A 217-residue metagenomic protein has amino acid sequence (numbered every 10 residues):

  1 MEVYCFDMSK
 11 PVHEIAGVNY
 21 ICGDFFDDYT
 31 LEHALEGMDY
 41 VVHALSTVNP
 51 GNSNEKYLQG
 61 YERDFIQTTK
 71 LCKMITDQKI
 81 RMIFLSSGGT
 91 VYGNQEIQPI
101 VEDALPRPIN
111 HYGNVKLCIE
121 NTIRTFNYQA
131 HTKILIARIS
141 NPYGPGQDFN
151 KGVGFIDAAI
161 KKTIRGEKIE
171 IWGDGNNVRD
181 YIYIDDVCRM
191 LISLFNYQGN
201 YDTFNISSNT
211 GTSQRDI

Functional and structural regions predicted by a protein language model:
M1-Y40: N-terminal Rossmann/SDR dinucleotide-binding element
F6, V41-L45, M82-G88, A137-I139: SDR active-site strand-loop-helix element
F25-R63: NAD(P)H-binding glycine-rich loop region in Rossmannoid oxidoreductase-like domains and their noncatalytic homologs
E55-K70, P106, N110, N114-L117: Glycine-rich NAD(P)-binding loop of the Rossmann-fold in SDR/ketoreductase-type enzymes
T69-N110: Conserved Rossmann-fold NAD(P)-dependent oxidoreductase catalytic core, especially the SDR/UDP-sugar
N94-E96, R107-L135, S140, T163-I164: Active-site Tyr-X1-5-Lys
I97, A104, P108-V115, I139 (+4 more regions): The catalytic Tyr-centered alpha-helix of NAD(P)H-dependent dehydrogenases
L117, A130, P142-D157, E167-K168 (+4 more regions): Glycine/proline-rich active-site loop of Rossmann-fold NAD(P)-dependent oxidoreductases
